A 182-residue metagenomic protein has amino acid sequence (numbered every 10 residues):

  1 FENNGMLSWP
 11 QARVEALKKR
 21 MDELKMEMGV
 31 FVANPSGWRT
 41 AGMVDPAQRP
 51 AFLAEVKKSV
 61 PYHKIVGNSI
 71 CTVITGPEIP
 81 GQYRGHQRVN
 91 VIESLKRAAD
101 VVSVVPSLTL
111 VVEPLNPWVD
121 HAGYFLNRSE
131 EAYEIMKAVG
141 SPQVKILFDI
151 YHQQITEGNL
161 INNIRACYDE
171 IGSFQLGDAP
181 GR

Functional and structural regions predicted by a protein language model:
F1-N3, M26-A33, C71-V73, L110-V112 (+2 more regions): Hydrophobic faces of well-ordered beta-strands that scaffold small-molecule active sites in alpha/beta enzyme cores
N3-A16, R39-A41, I79-Q82, W118 (+2 more regions): Acidic-and-aromatic substrate-binding clefts and catalytic sites of carbohydrate-active enzymes
L7, E23-K25, A51-F52, E93-K96 (+3 more regions): Short, surface-exposed linear patches
W9-V32, K57-N68, A99-P106, M136-G140 (+1 more regions): Acidic (Asp/Glu)-rich catalytic clusters
A33-R39: Aromatic-lined carbohydrate-binding surfaces of glycoside hydrolases
T40-K145, I155: Active-site acidic/histidine proton-transfer and metal-coordination neighborhood in alpha/beta enzyme cores
Y124, L160-N163: Single-residue recognition of alpha-helix boundary sites
